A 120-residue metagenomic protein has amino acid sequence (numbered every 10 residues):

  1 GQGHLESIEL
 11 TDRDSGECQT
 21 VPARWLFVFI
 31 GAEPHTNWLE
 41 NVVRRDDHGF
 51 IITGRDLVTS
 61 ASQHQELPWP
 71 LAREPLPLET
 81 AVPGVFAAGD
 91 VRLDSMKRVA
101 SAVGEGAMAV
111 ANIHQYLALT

Functional and structural regions predicted by a protein language model:
G1-T59, Q63-L71, Q115-L119: A Rossmann-like FAD-binding core segment of flavoenzymes
A23-R24, A81-P83: Short, proline-enriched alpha-helix->beta-strand connector loops that line the catalytic pocket of alpha/beta-hydrolase
E66, L71-V82, A88-T120: A conserved FAD-binding loop/helix module that cradles the flavin
